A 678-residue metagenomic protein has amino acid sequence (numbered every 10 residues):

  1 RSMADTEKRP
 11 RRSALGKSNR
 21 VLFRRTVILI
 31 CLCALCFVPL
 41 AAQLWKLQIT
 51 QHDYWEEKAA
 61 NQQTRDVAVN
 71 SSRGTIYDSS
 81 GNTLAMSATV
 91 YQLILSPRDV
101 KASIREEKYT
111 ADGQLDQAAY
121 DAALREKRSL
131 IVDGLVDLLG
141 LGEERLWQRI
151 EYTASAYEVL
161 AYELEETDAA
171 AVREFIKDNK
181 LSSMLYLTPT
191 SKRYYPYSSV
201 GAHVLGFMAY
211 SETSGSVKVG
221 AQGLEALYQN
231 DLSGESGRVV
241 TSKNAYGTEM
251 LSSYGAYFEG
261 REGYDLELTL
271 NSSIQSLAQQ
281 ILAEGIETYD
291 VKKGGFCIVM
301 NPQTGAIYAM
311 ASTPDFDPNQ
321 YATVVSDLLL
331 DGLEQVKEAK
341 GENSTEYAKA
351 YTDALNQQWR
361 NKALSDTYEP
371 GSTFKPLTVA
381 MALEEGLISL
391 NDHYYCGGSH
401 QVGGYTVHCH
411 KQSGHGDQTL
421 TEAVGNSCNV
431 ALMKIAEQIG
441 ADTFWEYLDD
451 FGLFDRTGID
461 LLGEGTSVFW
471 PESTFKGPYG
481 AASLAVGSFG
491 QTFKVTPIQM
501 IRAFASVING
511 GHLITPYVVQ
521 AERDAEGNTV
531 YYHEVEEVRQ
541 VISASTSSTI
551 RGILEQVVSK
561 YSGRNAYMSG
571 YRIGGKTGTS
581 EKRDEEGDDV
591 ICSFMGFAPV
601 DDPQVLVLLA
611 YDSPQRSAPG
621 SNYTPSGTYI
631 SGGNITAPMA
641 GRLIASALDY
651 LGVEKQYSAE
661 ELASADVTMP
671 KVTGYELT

Functional and structural regions predicted by a protein language model:
R1-K340, T367, D442-D449, E585 (+2 more regions): Periplasmic/cell-envelope proteins involved in peptidoglycan metabolism and beta-lactam response
A85, Y91, K243-E259, L270 (+3 more regions): Beta-lactam-recognizing serine transpeptidase/beta-lactamase-like catalytic domain environment
T529-H533, A663-T668: Intrinsically disordered, low-complexity charged/polar segments
